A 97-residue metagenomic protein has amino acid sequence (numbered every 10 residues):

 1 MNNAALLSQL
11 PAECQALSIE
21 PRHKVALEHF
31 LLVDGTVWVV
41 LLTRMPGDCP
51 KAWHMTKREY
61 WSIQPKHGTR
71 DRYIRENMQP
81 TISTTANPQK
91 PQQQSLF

Functional and structural regions predicted by a protein language model:
N3-E20: Negatively charged, low-complexity tracts enriched in Asp/Glu with abundant Ser/Thr
A5, T81-A86: Ala/Thr-enriched low-complexity intrinsically disordered regions
P21-Q79: Acidic, low-complexity, intrinsically disordered interaction modules
P88-F97: Short acidic, low-complexity intrinsically disordered linear motifs used for protein-protein interactions
